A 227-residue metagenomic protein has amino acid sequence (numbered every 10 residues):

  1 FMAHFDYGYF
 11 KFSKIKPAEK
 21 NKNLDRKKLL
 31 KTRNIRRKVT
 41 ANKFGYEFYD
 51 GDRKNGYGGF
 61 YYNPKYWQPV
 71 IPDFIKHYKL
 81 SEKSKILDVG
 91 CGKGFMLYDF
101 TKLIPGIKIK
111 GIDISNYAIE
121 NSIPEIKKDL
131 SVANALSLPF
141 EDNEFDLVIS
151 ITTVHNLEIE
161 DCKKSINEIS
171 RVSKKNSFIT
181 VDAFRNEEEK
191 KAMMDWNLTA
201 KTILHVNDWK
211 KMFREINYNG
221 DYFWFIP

Functional and structural regions predicted by a protein language model:
M2-Y78, K85-V89, K93-P139, L157-K164 (+2 more regions): Class I (Rossmann-like) S-adenosyl-L-methionine-dependent methyltransferase catalytic domain, capturing the SAM-binding
D146, K175: Conserved acidic residues
I149: A conserved beta-strand element that flanks and buttresses the S-adenosyl-L-methionine
T152-N156: Short catalytic micro-motifs in class I SAM-dependent methyltransferases
R171-V172: Short, conserved loop/helix-junction motifs that constitute active-site signature segments in enzyme catalytic cores
